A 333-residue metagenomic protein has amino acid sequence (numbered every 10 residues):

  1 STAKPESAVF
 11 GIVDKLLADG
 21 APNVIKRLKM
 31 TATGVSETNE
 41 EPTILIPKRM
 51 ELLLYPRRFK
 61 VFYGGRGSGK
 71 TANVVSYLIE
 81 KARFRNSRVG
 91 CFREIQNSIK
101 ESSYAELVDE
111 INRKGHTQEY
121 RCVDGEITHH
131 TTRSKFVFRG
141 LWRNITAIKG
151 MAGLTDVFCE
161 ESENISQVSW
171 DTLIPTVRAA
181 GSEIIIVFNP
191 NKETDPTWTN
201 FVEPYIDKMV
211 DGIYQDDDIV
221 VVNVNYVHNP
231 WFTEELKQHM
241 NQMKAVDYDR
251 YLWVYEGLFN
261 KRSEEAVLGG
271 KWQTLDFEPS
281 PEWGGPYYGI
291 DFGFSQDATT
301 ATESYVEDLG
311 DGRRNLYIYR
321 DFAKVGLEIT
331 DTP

Functional and structural regions predicted by a protein language model:
S1-K29: TOPRIM fold recognition
T38-P56: Pre-Walker A adenine-sensing motif
T71-R85: Walker A/P-loop NTP-binding motif
S98-T155: Inter-Walker segment of RecA-like/P-loop motor cores
G153-S166: SF2 helicase catalytic motif II
N164-K244: ASCE P-loop NTPase helicase motor core
N229-G293: ATPase catalytic-site recognition across NTP-hydrolyzing enzymes
E303-P333: Nucleic-acid-processing active sites and adjacent nucleic-acid-binding tracks, predominantly divalent metal-dependent
